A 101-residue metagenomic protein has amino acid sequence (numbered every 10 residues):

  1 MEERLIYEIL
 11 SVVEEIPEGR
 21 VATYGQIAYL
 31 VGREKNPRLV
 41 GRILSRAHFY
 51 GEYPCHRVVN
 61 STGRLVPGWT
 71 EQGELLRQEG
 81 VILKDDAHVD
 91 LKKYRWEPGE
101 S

Functional and structural regions predicted by a protein language model:
M1-S101: Nucleic acid-binding interface residues in structured DNA/RNA-binding domains, emphasizing the DNA-engaging scaffolds
